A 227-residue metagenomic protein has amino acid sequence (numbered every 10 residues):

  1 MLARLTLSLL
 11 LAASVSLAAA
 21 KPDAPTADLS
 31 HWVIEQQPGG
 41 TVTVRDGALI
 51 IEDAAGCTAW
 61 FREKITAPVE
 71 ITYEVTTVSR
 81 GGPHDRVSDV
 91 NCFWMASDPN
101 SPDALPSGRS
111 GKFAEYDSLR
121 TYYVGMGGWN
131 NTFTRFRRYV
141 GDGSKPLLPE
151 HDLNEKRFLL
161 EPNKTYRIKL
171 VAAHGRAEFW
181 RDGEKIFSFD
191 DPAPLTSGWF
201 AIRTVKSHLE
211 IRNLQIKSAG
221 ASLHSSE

Functional and structural regions predicted by a protein language model:
L5-S16: Bacterial N-terminal signal peptides
A18-E227: Extracellular glycan-recognition regions
